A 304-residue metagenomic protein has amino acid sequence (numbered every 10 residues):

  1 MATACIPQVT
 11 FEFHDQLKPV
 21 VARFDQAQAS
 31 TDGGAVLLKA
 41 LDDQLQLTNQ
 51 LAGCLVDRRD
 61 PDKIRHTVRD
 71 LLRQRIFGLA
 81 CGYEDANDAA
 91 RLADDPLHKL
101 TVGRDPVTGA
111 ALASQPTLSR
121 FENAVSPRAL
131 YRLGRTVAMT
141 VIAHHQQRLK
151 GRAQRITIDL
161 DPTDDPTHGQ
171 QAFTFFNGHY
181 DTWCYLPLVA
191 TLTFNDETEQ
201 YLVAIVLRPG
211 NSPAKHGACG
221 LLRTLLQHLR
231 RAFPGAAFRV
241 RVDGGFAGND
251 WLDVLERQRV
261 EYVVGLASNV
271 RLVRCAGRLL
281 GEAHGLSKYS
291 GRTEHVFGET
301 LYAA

Functional and structural regions predicted by a protein language model:
M1-P213, G217-A232, L255-Q258: Dynamic "connector" segments at or just before major functional cores
A4-F24, E261-A304: An anionic, glycine-rich sequence signature occurring as long contiguous blocks
R59, V107-T108, T136, A236 (+3 more regions): Residue-level signal for alpha-helical context at structural boundaries
R155-D159, A237-R241, E261-V263: Structural preference for beta-strand elements that scaffold enzyme active sites
G169, G248-V254, V273-G277: A short acidic (Asp/Glu
H228-L229, P234-V242: A conserved hydrophobic secondary-structure block that centers on an alpha-helix together with its immediately flanking
R239, A247-E261: Active-site loop/helix belt of alpha/beta enzymes
V240-G248, S268-R271: Acidic, metal-coordinating catalytic cores used for nucleic-acid/nucleotide bond scission and strand-transfer chemistry
